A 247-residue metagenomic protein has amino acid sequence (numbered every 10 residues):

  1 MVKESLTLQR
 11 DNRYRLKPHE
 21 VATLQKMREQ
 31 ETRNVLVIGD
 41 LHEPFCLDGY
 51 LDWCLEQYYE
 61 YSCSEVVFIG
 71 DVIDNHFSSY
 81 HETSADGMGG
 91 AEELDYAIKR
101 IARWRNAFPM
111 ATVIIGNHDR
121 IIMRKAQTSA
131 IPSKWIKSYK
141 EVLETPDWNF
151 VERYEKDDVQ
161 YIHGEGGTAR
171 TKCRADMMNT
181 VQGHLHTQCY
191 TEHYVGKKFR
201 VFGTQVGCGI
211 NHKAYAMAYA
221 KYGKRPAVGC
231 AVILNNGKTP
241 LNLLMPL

Functional and structural regions predicted by a protein language model:
M1-V37: Acidic, histidine-bearing metal-coordination/catalytic regions of metal-dependent phosphoesterases
R28-E31, Y58-S62, R105-A107, L143-E144 (+3 more regions): Flexible, charged surface loops at secondary-structure boundaries
E29-V37, E60-Y61, L243, L247: Polar, enzyme-active/binding microenvironments
R33-V35, E65-V67, V159-Q160, N179-V181: Structural motif
I38-L143: Core catalytic region of metal-dependent phosphoesterases/phosphodiesterases, especially metallo-beta-lactamase-like
A111, P146-N149, V159, V201: Short, conserved active-site loop motifs that form the nucleotide-linked donor/cofactor pocket
K140-K156, E165-T168: Short acidic low-complexity segments
K156-M245: Conserved beta-sheet core of the metallophosphoesterase superfamily
